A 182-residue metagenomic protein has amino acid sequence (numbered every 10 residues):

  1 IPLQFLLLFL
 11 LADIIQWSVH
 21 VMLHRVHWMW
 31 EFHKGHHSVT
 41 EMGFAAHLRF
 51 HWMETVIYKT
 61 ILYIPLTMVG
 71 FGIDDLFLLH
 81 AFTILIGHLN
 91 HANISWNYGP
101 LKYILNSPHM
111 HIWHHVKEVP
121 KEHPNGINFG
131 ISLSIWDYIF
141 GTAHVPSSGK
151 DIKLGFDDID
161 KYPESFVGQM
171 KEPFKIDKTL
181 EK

Functional and structural regions predicted by a protein language model:
I1-H24, F77, Y103: Membrane-embedded alpha-helical segments that form the functional core of polytopic membrane enzymes, especially those
I1-L6, F44, L48, W52 (+1 more regions): Hydrophobic, aromatic-rich alpha-helical transmembrane segments and their membrane-interface anchor motifs
L23-H36: Juxtamembrane helix-loop transition segments at the membrane interface in multi-pass membrane proteins
M29, S38-R49, G70, I86-K182: Cytosolic/stromal cytosol-facing helical appendages immediately following the last transmembrane segment
M53-P65, G130: Core segments of transmembrane alpha-helices that mediate helix-helix packing or line hydrophobic substrate/ligand
T60-M68, I84-H88: Alpha-helical transmembrane segments of multipass membrane proteins
M68-F77: Transmembrane helix interruption/hinge and helix-loop junction motifs
